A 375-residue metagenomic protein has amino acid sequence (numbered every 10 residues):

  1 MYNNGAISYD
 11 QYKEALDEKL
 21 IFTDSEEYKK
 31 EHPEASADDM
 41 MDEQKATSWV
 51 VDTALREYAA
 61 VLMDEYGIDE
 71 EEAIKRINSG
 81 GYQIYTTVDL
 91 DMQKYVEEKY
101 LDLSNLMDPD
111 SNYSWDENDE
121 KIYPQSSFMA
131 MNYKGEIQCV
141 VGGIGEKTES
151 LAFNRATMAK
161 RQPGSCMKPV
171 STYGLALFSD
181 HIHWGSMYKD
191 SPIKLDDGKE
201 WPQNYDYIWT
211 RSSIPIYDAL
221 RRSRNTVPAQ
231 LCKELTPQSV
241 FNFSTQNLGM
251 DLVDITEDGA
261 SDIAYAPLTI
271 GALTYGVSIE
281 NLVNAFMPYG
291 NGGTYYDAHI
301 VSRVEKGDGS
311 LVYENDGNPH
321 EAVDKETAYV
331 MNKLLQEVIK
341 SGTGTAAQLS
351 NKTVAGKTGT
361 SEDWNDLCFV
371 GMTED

Functional and structural regions predicted by a protein language model:
M1, V96, G135, Q162-Y188 (+3 more regions): Active-site SXXK
Y2-T87, K94, D251, L268-G271: Non-catalytic, structured segments within soluble enzyme domains
Y28-D42, H181-V240, Y295, G307-E337: Conserved catalytic neighborhood of penicillin-recognizing serine enzymes
L55-D64, A130-E146, S179-H181, I193 (+7 more regions): Glycine-rich, acidic and aromatic/proline-enriched surface loops and short helix-turn segments that act as binding
I77-Y82, A152-M158, W201, R211-S213 (+5 more regions): Flexible glycine/proline-enriched surface loops and loop-helix/loop-strand junctions
T86-W115, P124, F128-A130, C139-G142 (+2 more regions): A penicillin-recognizing enzyme superfamily signal
P124-Q125, E149-V170, H183-Y188, P267: Short active-site loop at a secondary-structure junction that contains or immediately precedes the catalytic residue(s)
E200-N204, T236-V283: Mid-domain, small-residue-enriched loop/turn segments at the edges of structured enzyme/sensor domains
